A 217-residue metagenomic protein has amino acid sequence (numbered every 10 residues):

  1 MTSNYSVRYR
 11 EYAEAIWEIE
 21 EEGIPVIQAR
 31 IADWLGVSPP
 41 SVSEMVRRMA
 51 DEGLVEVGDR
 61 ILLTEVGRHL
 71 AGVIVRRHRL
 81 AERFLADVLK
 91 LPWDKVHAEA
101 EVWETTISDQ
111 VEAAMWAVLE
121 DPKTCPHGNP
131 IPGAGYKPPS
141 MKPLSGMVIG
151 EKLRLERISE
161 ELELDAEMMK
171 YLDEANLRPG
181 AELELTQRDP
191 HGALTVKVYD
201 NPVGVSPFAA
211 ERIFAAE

Functional and structural regions predicted by a protein language model:
M1-A13: Short alpha-helical segments that sit at the start of domains
E22-A32: Short acidic, hydrophobic short linear motifs in intrinsically disordered regions
P40, D94: Key DNA-contact positions within bacterial/archaeal DNA-binding proteins
A50-D59: A short, conserved structural fragment
D59-H78: Basic, amphipathic "hinge/linker" alpha-helix immediately C-terminal to the N-terminal HTH DNA-binding motif
E104-I213: Mid-protein regulatory/catalytic core that forms ligand/cofactor-binding pockets and protein-protein interaction
